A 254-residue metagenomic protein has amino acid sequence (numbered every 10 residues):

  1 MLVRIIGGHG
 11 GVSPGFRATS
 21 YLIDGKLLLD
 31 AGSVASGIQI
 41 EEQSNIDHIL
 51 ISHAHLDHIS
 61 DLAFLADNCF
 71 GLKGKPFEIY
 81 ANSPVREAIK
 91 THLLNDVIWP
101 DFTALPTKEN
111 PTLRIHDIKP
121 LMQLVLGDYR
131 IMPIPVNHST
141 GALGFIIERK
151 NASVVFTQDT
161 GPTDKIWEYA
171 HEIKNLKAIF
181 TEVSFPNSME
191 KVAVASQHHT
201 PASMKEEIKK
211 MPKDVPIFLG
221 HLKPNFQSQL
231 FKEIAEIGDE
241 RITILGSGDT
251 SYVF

Functional and structural regions predicted by a protein language model:
M1-E42, A142-D159: Conserved beta-strand hairpin/beta-sheet module of binuclear metal-dependent hydrolase folds, prominently
S13, E87-I89, N225-Q229, Y252: Short, charged/polar "capping" segments at the starts of alpha-helices and the immediately preceding loops
L29-G32, D47-D57, Y80-N82, V155-T160 (+3 more regions): Active-site neighborhood of phospho(di)ester-bond hydrolases with catalytic His/Asp-centered motifs
A35-A81, L176-K177: Active-site metal-binding motif and surrounding structural segment of the metallo-beta-lactamase
I38-Q43, L124-G127, W167-E172, V253-F254: Short amphipathic alpha-helix with an adjacent loop that forms part of the alpha/beta core around
A66-C69, L93, A170: Active-site catalytic pocket residues across diverse enzymes, especially alpha/beta-hydrolases
P84-A142, R149-K150, D239-V253: Metallo-beta-lactamase
T163-T250: Cap/insert and terminal regions of metallo-dependent hydrolase folds
